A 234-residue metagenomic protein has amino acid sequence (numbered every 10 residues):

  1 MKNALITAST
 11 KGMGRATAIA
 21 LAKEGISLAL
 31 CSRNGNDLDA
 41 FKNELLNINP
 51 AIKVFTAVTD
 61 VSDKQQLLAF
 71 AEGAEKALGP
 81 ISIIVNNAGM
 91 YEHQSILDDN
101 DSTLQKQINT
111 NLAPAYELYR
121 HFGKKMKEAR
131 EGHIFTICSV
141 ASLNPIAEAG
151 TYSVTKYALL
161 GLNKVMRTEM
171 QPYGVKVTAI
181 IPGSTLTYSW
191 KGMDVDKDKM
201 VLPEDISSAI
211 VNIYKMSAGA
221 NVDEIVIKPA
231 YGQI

Functional and structural regions predicted by a protein language model:
T10-G12: Conserved glycine-rich cofactor-binding loop
E24-F41: Conserved glycine-rich Rossmann-like NAD(P)H-binding loop of the short-chain dehydrogenase/reductase
V58-A69, D101: The beta1-alpha1 cofactor-binding region of Rossmann-like NAD(H)/NADP(H)-dependent oxidoreductases
S95-I96, T103-I108: Substrate-binding pocket helix/loop in short-chain dehydrogenase/reductase
Y119, T155: Active-site helix of classical SDR
S139: Residue(s) in the substrate-gating loop at a strand-loop-helix junction that position the organic substrate next
P172, A179-I180, V195-I234: C-terminal helical subdomain
